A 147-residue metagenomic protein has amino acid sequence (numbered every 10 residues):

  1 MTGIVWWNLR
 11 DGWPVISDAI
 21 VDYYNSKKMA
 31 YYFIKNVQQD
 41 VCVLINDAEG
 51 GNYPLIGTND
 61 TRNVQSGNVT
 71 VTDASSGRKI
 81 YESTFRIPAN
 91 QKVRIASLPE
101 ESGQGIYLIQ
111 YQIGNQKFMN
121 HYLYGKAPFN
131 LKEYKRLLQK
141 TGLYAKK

Functional and structural regions predicted by a protein language model:
M1-K147: Carbohydrate-binding surfaces of carbohydrate-active enzymes
